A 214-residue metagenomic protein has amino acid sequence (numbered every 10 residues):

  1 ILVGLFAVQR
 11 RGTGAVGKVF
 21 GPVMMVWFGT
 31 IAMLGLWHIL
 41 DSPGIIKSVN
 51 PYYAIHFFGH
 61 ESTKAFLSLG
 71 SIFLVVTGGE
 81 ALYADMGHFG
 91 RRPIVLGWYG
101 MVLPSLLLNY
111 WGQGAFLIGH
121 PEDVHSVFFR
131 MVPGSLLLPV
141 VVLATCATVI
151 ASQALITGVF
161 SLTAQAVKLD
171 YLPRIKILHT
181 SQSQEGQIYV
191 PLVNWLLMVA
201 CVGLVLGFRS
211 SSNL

Functional and structural regions predicted by a protein language model:
I1-L214: The structured alpha-helical core of multi-pass membrane proteins
